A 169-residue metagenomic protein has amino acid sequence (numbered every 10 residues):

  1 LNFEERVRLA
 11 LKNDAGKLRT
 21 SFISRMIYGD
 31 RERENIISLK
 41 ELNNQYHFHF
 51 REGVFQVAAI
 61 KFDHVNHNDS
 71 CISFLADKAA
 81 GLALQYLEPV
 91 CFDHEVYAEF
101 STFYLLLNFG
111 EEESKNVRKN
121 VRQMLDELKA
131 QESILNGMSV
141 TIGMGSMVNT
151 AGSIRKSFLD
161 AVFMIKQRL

Functional and structural regions predicted by a protein language model:
L1-Q123, S146-T150, R155-L169: Interdomain helical linkers/hinges and coiled-coil/dimerization scaffolds that transmit conformational signals
H94-S101, K129-I142: Catalytic core regions of nucleotide second-messenger enzymes
E113, M124-L128, L135: Long, positively charged, glycine-interspersed low-complexity recognition regions
